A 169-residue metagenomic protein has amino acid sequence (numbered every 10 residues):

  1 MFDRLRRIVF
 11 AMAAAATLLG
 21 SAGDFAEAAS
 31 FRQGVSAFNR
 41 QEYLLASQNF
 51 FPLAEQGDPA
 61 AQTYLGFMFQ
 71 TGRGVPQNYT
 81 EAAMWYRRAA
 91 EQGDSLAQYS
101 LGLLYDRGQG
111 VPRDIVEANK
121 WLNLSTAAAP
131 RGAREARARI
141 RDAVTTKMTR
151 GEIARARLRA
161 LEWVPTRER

Functional and structural regions predicted by a protein language model:
F2-M12: Bacterial N-terminal signal peptides that target proteins for export
A11-S21: Bacterial N-terminal signal peptides
A26-A28: Boundary at the C-terminal end of the N-terminal hydrophobic targeting segment
S30-A37, N49-L53, Q62-T71, S100-R107 (+2 more regions): Hydrophobic face of amphipathic alpha-helices that form TPR/SEL1-like repeat modules and related alpha-solenoid
Q41-E42, E55-P59, T71-R73, N78 (+5 more regions): Short helix-capping/linker turns of helical repeat alpha-solenoids
A133-R169: Terminal, low-structured helical/coil segments at or just beyond the last alpha-helical repeat
